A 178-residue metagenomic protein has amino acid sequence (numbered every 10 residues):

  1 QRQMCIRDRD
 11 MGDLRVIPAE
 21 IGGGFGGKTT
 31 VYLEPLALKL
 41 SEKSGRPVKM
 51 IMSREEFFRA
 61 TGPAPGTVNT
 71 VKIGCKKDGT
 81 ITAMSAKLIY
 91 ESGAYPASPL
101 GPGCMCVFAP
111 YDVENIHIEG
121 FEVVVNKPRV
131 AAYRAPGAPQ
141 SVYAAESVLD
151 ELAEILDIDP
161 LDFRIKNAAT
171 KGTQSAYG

Functional and structural regions predicted by a protein language model:
Q3, R7-G178: Structural alpha/beta core scaffold segments of enzyme domains
